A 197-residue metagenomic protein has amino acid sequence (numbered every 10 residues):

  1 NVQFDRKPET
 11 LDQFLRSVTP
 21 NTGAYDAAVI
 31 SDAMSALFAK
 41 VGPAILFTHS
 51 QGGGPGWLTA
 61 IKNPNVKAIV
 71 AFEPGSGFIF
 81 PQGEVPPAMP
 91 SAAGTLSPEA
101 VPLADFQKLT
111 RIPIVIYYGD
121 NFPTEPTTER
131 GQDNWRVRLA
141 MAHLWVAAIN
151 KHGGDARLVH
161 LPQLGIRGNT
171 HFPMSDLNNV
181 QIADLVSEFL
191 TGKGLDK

Functional and structural regions predicted by a protein language model:
D5, Q13, G23-I45: Conserved acidic catalytic loop of the alpha/beta-hydrolase fold
L46-F47, I69: Conserved alpha/beta-hydrolase fold motif
F47-G56: Gly/Ala-rich beta-loop-alpha elbow adjacent to hydrolase catalytic centers
L58-K62: Active-site signature of alpha/beta-hydrolase-fold catalytic machinery across serine- and Asp/Cys-nucleophile hydrolases
N63-P81: A conserved short beta-strand
S76-H152, R157-V159: The feature captures the conserved acid-bearing segment of alpha/beta-hydrolase catalytic domains
V159-G168: Short glycine-rich catalytic loops that host catalytic nucleophiles or stabilize transition states across multiple
G168, F172-K197: Catalytic active-site module of serine/aspartate enzymes centered on a nucleophile-bearing elbow/loop
